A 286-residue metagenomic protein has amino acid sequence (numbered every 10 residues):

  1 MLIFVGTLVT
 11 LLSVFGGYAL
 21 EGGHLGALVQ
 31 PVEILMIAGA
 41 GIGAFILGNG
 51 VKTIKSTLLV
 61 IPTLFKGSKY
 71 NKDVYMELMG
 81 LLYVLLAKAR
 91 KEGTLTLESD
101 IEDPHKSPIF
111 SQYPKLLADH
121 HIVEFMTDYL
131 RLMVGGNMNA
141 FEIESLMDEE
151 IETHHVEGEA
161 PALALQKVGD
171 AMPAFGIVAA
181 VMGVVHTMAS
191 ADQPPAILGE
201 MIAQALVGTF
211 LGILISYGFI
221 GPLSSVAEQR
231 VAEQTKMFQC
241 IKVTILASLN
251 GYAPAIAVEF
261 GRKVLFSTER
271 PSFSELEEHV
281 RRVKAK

Functional and structural regions predicted by a protein language model:
M1-V9, V32-M36: Alpha-helical transmembrane segments of integral membrane proteins
V5-L8, L12-L25, I143-L146, E150-Q229: Helix-termination/interfacial motifs at the ends of transmembrane alpha-helices
L20-P161, E233-K286: Large intracellular
